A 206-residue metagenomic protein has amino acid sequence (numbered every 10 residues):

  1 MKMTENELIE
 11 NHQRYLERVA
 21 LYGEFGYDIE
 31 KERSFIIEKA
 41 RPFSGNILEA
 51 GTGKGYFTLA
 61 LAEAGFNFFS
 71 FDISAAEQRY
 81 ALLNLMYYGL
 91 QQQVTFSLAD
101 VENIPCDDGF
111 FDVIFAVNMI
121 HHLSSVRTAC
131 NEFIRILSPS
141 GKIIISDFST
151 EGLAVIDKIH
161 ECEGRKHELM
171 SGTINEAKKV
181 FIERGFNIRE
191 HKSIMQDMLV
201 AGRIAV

Functional and structural regions predicted by a protein language model:
M1-F43, Y87-Y88: Conserved class I S-adenosyl-L-methionine
K2, H12, R18-G26, I144-A201: C-terminal alpha-helical "lid/dimerization" subdomain adjacent to the S-adenosyl-L-methionine
L48, K54-N103: Class I SAM-dependent methyltransferase SAM/SAH-binding core
F68, I143-I144: A short hydrophobic/small-residue beta-strand
E102-V113: A short acidic, Gly/Pro-enriched loop at the edge of an enzyme's catalytic core that lines a small-molecule cofactor
V113-S124: A short SAM/SAH-binding and catalytic strip from SAM-dependent methyltransferases
S124-T128, L153: Short N-terminal helix/helix-N-cap motif within the alpha/beta-hydrolase-1
R127-P139: A short glycine-rich, Lys/Arg-flanked "PGG" loop and its adjoining helix->strand segment in the class I
